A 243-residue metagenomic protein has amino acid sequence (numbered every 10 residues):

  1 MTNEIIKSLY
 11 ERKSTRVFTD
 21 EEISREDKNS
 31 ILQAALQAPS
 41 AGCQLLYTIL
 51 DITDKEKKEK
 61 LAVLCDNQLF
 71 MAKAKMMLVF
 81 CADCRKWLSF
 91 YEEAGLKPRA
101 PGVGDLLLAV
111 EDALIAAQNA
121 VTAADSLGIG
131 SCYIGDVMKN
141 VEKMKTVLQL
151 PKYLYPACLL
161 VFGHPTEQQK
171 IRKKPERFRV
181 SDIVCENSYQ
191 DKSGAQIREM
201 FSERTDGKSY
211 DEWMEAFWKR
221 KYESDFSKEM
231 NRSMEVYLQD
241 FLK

Functional and structural regions predicted by a protein language model:
M1-K243: Acidic, surface-exposed loops and disordered segments
